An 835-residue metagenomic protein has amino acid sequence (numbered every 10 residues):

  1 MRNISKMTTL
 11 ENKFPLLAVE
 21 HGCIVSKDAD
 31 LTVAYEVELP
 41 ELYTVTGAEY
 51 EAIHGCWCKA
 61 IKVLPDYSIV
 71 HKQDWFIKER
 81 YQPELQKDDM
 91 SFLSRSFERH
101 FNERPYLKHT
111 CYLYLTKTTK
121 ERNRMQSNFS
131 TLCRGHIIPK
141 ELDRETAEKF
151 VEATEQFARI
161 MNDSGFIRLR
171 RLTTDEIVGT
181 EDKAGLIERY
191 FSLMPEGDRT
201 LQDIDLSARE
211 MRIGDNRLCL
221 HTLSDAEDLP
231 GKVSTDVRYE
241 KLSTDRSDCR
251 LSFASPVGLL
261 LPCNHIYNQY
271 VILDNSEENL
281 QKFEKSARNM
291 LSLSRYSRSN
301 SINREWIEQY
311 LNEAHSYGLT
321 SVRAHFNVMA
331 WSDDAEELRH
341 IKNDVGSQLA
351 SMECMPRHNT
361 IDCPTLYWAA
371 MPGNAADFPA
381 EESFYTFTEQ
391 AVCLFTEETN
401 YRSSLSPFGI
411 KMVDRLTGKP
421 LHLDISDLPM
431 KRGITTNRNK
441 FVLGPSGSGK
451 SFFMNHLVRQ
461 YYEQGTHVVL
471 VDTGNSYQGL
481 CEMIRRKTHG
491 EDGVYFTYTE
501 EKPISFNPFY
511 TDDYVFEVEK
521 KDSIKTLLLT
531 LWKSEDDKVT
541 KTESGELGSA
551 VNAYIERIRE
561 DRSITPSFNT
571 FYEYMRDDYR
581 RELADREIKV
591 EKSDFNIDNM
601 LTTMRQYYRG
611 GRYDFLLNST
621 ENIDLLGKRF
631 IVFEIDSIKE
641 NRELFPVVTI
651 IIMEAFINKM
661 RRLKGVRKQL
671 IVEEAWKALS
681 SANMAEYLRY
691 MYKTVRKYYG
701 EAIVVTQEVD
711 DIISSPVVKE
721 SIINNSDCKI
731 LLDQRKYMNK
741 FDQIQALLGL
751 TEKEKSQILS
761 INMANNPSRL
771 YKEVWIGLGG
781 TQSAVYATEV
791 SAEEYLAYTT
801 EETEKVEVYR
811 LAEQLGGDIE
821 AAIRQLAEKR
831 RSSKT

Functional and structural regions predicted by a protein language model:
M1-E398: Extended, folded cores of ATP/NTP-driven motor/assembly subunits in large transport and secretion machines
C23-A29, N102-L107, S316-S321, V413-R415 (+3 more regions): Short glycine/proline-enriched loop/turn "hinge" motifs that connect secondary-structure elements and lie
L31, H109-C111, H467, R629 (+1 more regions): The start of beta-strands in P-loop NTPase/AAA+ ATPase cores
P40, G47-V63, C354-M355, L366-L421 (+7 more regions): P-loop NTPase motor domains
L85-M90, S127-L132, G373-A376, M483-T488 (+5 more regions): Short secondary-structure boundary/capping segments
H100, V515-P566, P716-T835: P-loop NTPase motor core of the ASCE superfamily
L132-I160, M352, G444-G449, A797-A822: Short, cationic low-complexity segments
S426-S448, F452-R459, V468-Y477, V494-K502 (+2 more regions): Conserved P-loop NTPase motor cores
